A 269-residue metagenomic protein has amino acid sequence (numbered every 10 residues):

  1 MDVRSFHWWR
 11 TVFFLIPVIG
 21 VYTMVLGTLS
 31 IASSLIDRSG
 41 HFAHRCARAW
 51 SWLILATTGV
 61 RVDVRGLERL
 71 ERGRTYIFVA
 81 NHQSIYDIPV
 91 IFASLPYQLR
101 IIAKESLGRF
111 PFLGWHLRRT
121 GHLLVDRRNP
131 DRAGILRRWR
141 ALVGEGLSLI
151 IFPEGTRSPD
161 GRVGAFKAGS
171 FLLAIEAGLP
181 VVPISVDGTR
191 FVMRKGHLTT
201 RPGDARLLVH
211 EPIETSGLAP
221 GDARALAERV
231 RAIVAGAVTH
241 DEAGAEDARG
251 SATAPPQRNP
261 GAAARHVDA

Functional and structural regions predicted by a protein language model:
D2, A133-A269: Non-catalytic C-terminal accessory region of glycerolipid acyltransferases and related lyso-lipid remodeling enzymes
D2-D63, W115-R119: A transmembrane-helix-recognition feature enriched in membrane-embedded lipid enzymes and envelope glyco-/phospholipid
I54-T57, F78-V79, R100, V125-P130 (+1 more regions): Short, flexible loop segments at the rims of nucleotide/cofactor-binding pockets, characterized by
R61, E68-R72, Q83-V90: Soluble extramembrane domains of integral membrane proteins
V64, F78, I101, H122 (+1 more regions): Generic preference for hydrophobic
R74-A80, L99, L147-I151: Generic beta-sheet signal
Q83-R138: Membrane-embedded segments
